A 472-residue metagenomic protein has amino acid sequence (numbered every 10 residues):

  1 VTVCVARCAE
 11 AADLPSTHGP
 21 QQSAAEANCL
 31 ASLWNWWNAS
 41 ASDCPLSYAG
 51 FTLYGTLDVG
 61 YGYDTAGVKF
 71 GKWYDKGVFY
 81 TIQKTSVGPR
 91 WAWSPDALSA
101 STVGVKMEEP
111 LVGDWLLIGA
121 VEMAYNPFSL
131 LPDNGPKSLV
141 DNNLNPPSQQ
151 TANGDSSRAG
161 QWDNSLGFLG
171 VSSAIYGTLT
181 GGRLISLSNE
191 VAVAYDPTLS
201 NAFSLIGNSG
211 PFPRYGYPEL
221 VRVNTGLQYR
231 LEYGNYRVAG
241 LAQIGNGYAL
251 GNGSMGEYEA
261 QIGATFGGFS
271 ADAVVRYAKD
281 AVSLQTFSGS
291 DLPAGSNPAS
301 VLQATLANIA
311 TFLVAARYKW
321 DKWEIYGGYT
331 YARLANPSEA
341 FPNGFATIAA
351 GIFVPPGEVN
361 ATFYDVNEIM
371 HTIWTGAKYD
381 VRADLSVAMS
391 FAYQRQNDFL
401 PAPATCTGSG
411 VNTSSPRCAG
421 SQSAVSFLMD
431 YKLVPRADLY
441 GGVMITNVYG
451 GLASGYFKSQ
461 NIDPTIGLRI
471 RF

Functional and structural regions predicted by a protein language model:
V1-A66, F70-K72: N-terminal periplasmic/intermembrane-space "pro-region" immediately following the signal or transit peptide
S40, C44-Y63, G88-G245, S254-M255 (+1 more regions): Outer membrane beta-barrel
G55-Y63, G119-M123, R183, G240-I244 (+6 more regions): Transmembrane beta-barrel strands of outer-membrane/channel proteins
G60-A66, A124-F128, S186-E190, G245-G247 (+5 more regions): Structural signature of outer-membrane beta-barrel domains
S99-V103, S165-L169, V223-L227, G256-A260 (+5 more regions): Hydrophobic, lipid-facing positions within transmembrane beta-strands of outer-membrane proteins
W115, I175-L179, N235-G240, G268-A273 (+3 more regions): Repeated loop/turn-to-beta-strand initiation elements of outer-membrane beta-barrel proteins
E259-A424: Detector for outer-membrane/organellar transmembrane beta-barrel domains, recognizing the amphipathic beta-strand
Y431-L433, S459-F472: Outer-membrane beta-barrel "beta-signal"
